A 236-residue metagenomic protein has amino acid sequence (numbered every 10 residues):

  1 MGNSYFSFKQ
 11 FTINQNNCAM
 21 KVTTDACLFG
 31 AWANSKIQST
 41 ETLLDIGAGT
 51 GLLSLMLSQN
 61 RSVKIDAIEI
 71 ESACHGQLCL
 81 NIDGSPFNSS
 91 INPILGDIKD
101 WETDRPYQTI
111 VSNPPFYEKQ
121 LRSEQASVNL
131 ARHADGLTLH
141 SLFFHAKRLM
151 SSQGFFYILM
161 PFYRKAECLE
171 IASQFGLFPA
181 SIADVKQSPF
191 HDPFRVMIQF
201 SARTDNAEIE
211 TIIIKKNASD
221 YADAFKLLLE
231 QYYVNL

Functional and structural regions predicted by a protein language model:
G2-S39, A48, L55-Q59, I213: SAM-dependent Rossmann-like transferase core, predominantly class I methyltransferases with a strong bias toward
Q10, S62-K64, N88-S90, Q153 (+1 more regions): A generic structural signal for alpha->beta connector loops
N14, D66, N92-I94, A180-A183: General small-molecule cofactor/ligand-binding pocket signal
C18, V22, L137-P193: Conserved Class I SAM-dependent methyltransferase catalytic core
F29, N113, L142, F200: Residue-level signal for inorganic ion chemistry
A31-D104, T109-S112, E118-S123: Conserved SAM/SAH cofactor-binding pocket of Class I
P114-S141: Mobile active-site "lid"/loop adjacent to the S-adenosyl-L-methionine
D192-L236: SAM/dcSAM-binding transferase cores
